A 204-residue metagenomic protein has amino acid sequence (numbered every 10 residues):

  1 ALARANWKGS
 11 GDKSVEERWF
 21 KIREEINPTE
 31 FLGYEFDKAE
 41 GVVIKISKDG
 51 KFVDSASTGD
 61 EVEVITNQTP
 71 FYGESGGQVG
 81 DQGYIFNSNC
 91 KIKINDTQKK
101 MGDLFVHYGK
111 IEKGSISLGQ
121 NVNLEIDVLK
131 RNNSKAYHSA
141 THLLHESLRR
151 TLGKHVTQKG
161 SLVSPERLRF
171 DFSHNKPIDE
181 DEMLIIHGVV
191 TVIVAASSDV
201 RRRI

Functional and structural regions predicted by a protein language model:
A1-I204: A glycine- and charged-residue-rich anion-binding loop/surface
